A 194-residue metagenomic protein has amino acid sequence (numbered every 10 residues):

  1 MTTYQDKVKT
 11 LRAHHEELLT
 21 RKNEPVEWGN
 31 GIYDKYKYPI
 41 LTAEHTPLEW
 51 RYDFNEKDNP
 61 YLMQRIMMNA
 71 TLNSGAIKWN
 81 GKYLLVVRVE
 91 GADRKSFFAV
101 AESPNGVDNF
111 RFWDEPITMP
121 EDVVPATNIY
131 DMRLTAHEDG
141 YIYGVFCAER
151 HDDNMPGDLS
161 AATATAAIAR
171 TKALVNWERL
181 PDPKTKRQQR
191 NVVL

Functional and structural regions predicted by a protein language model:
M1-T127, T135-L194: Beta-rich carbohydrate-recognition and catalytic domains
